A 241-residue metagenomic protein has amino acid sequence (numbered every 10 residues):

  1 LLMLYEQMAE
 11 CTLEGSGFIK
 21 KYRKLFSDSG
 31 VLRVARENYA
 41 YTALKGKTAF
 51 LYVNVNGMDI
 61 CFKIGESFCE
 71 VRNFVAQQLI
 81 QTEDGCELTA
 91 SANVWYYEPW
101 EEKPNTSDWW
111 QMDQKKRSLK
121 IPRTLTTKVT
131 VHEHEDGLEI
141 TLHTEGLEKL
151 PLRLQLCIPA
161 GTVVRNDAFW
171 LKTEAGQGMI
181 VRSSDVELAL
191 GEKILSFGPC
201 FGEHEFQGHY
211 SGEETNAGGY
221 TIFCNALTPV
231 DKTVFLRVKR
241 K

Functional and structural regions predicted by a protein language model:
L1-R182, E187-G191: Extended polysaccharide-engagement surfaces of secreted carbohydrate-active enzymes
E187-K241: Beta-strand-rich recognition/accessory modules
